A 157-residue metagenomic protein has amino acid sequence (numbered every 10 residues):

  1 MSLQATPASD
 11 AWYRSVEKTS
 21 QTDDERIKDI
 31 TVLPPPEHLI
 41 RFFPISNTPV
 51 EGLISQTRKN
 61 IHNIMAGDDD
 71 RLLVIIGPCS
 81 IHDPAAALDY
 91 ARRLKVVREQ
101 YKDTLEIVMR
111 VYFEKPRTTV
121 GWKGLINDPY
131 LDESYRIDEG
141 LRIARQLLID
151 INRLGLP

Functional and structural regions predicted by a protein language model:
S2-D23, T104-P157: Active-site-facing alpha/beta catalytic cores
Q4, I64-M65, A86-D89, N127-Y130: Hydrophobic, well-ordered secondary-structure segments that either form specific early membrane-associated helices used
E25-D68: N- or domain-start disorder-to-order transition segments that initiate the globular core
S46-T48, C79-S80, L131-S134: Short, basic, glycine/proline-bearing loop/turn elements
K59, A66, K95-D103, I149-L156: Generic secondary-structure signature for well-ordered alpha-helical cores
R71-D83, V108-Y112: Short glycine-rich or small-residue beta-strand-to-loop segments that form or flank ligand, phosphate, metal/Fe-S
I81-Y101, S134-Q146: Glycine-rich anion/phosphate-binding loops
